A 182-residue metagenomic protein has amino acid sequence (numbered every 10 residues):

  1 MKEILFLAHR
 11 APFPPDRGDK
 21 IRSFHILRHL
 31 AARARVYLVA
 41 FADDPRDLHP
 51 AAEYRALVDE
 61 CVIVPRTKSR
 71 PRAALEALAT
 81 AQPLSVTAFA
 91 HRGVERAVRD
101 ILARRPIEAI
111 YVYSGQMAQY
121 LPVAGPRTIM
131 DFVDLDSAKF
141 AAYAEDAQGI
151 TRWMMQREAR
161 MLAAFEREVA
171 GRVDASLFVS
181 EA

Functional and structural regions predicted by a protein language model:
M1-V62, A103-R105: N-terminal subdomain of nucleotide-sugar transferases
H9, K68-L84, A88, P126-R167: Acceptor-binding helix/loop patch of EC 2.4 sugar-transfer enzymes, predominantly nucleotide-sugar-dependent
L27-A31, P122, A170: Gly/Ala-rich phosphate-binding loop of Rossmann-like dinucleotide-binding domains, activating on the conserved
A40-P106: A conserved catalytic-core segment of Leloir-type glycosyltransferases
H49-P50, Q119-Y120, R160-A182: A short, active-site helix/loop in glycosyltransferases that binds the activated sugar's phosphate group
V98-A118, P126-I129: Short N-terminal targeting/anchoring amphipathic segment
S114, F132, V179-E181: Helix N-cap/beta->alpha junction signal
